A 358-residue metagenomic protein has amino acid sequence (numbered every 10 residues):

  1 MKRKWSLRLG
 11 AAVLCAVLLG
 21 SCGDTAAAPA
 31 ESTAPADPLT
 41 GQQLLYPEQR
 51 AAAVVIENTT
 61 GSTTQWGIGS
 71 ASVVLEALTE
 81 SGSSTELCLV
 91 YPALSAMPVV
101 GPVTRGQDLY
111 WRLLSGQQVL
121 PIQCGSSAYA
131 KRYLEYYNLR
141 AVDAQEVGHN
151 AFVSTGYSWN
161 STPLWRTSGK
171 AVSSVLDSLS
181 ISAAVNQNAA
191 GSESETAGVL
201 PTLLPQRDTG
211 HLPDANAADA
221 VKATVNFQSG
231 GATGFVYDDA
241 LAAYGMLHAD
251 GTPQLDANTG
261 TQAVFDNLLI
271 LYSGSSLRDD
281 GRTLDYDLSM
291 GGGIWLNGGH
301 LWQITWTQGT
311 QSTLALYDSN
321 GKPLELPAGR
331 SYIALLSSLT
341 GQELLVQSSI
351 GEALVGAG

Functional and structural regions predicted by a protein language model:
M1-G10: Bacterial N-terminal signal peptides that target proteins for export
V17-S21: C-terminal motif of bacterial Sec signal peptides marking the signal peptidase cleavage site
G23-T25: Bacterial signal peptide processing site
P29-L75, S81-G358: A surface/extracellular/periplasmic glyco- and lipid-processing/surface-interacting theme
